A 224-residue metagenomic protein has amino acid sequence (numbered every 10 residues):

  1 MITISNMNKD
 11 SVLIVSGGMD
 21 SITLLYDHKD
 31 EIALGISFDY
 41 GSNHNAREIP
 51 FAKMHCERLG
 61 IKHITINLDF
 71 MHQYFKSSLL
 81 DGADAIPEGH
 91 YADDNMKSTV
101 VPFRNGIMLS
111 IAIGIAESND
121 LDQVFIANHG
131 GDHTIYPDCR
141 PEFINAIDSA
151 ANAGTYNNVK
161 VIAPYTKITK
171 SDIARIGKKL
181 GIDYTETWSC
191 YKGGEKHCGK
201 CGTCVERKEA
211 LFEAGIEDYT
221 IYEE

Functional and structural regions predicted by a protein language model:
I2-G181: ATP-dependent adenylation/nucleotidyltransferase module used to activate substrates
L24-L25, E206, Y222: Residue-level recognition of conserved structural "scaffold" positions that shape functional pockets and channels
N67-F70, D183, H197, D218: Poly-acidic low-complexity segments
S110, E186-E209: Local cysteine-cluster metal-coordination motifs and their immediate loop/turn environment, predominantly Fe-S cluster
L121, I135, C190, D218-I221: Intrinsically disordered, low-complexity N-terminal regions enriched in serine/proline/glycine with scattered basic
D132, L211-F212: Glycine-rich nucleotide phosphate-binding loop and flanking beta-alpha elements of Rossmann-like dinucleotide-binding
T155, F212-G215: Short amphipathic alpha-helical interaction/hinge segments
G193-G194, A214-E224: Short cysteine/histidine-rich metal-coordination sites, predominantly Zn2+-binding motifs
